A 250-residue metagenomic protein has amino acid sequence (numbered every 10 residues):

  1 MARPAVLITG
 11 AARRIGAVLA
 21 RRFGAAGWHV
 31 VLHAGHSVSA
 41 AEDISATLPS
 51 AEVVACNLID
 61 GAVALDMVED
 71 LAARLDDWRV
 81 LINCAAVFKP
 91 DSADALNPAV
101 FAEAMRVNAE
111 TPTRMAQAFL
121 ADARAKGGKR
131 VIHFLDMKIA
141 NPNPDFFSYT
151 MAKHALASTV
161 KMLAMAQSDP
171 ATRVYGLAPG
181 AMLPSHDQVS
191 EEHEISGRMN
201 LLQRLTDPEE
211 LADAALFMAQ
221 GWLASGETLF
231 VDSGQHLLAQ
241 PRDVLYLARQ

Functional and structural regions predicted by a protein language model:
A12-R13: Conserved glycine-rich cofactor-binding loop
A26-E42: Conserved glycine-rich Rossmann-like NAD(P)H-binding loop of the short-chain dehydrogenase/reductase
W78, S92-A102, S196: Substrate-binding pocket helix/loop in short-chain dehydrogenase/reductase
C84-P90, G234: Conserved NAD(P)H cofactor-binding loop of Rossmann-fold oxidoreductase domains
K129-D169, A181: Catalytic loop of short-chain dehydrogenase/reductase
A157, Q167-M182, A224-V231: Conserved Rossmann-fold SDR core element
E209-V231, H236-L237: C-terminal substrate-recognition "lid" of short-chain dehydrogenase/reductases
